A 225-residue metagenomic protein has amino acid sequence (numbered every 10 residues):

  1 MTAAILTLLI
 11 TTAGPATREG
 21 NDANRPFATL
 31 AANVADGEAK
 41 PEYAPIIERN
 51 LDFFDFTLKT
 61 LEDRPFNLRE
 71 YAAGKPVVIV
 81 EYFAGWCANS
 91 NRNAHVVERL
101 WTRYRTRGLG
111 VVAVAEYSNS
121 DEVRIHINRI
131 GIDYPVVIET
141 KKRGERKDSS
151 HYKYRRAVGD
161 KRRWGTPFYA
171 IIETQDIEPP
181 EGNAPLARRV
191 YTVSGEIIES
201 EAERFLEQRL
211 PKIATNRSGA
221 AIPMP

Functional and structural regions predicted by a protein language model:
M1-K59, S218-P225: N-terminal targeting signals for export/organelle localization
R49-N50, A72-A73, Y104-T106, N128-G131 (+1 more regions): Extracellular/periplasmic catalytic domains that process cell-envelope and extracellular macromolecules
D55-V78, T102: A short beta-strand-turn-helix
N67-N91, V97: Short active-site neighborhood of thiol/selenol oxidoreductases, capturing the structured segment around
I79-V80, V111, Y169: Hydrophobic beta-strand anchors of alpha/beta hydrolase catalytic cores
A84, E116, E139-K141: Active-site loop/turn elements of alpha/beta-hydrolase fold enzymes, especially the short glycine-/histidine-rich
N91-I132, R143-K153: Structural microenvironment flanking redox-active thiols in thiol-disulfide oxidoreductases
I130-I132, K141-F205: Thiol/disulfide oxidoreductase modules built on the thioredoxin-like
